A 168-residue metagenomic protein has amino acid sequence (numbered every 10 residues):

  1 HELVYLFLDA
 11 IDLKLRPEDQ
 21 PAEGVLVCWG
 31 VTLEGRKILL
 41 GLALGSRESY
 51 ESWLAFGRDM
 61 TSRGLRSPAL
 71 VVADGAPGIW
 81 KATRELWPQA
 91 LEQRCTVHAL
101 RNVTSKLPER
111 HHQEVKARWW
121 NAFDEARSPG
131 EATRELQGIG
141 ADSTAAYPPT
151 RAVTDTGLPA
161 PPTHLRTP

Functional and structural regions predicted by a protein language model:
H1-A73, P77, K81, L86-Q89: RNase H-like nuclease fold core
A10, L70-P77, A82-W120: Conserved beta-strand -> loop -> alpha-helix junction used to position metal-binding or nucleic-acid-contacting
R16-Q20, L70, E92, S105-H112 (+3 more regions): Short capping/connector residues at structural and topological boundaries
E23, E51, A55, D74 (+6 more regions): Generic recognition of stable, solvent-exposed alpha-helical segments in well-folded globular domains
E34, R101, A160: Short loop/turn segments at secondary-structure transitions that flank enzyme active sites
S46, A69, S105, E109 (+4 more regions): Hydrophobic alpha-helical scaffolding
D124-P168: Acidic/histidine-rich catalytic cores and adjacent linkers of DNA breakage/strand-transfer/modification proteins
